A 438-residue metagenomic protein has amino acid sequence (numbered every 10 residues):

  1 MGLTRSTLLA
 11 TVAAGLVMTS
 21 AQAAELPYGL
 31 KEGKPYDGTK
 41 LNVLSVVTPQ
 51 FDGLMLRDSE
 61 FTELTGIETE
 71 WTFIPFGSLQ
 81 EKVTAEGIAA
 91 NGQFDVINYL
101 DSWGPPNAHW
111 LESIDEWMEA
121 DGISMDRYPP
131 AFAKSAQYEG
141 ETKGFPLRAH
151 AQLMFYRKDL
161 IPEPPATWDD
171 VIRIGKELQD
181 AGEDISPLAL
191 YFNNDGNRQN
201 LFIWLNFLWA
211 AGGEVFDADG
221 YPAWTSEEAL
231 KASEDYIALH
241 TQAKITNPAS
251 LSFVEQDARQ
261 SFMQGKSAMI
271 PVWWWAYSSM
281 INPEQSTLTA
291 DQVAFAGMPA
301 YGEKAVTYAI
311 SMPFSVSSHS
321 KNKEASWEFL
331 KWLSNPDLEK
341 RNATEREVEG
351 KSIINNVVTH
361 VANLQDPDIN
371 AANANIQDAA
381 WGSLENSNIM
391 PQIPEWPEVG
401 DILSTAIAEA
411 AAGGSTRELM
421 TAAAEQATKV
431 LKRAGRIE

Functional and structural regions predicted by a protein language model:
A24-P35, L100-A151, E163-I174, S186 (+5 more regions): Hinge/lid segment of periplasmic solute-binding proteins
L26-Y28, K34-K40, E68-T69, W381-E438: Conserved C-terminal helix/tail region of periplasmic/extracytoplasmic solute-binding proteins
Y28, K34-P35, W275-T289, G302-I402 (+1 more regions): C-terminal lobe and pocket-closing loops of periplasmic/extracytoplasmic Venus-flytrap solute-binding proteins
K31-G38, E116-Y128, L190-D195, A211-K231 (+5 more regions): Short, solvent-exposed loop/beta-turn-alpha elements that line the ligand-binding surface or hinge of extracytoplasmic
D37-T48, I67-T72, D95-V96, L188 (+1 more regions): Short, well-ordered beta-strand elements
E60-Y128, Q137, D159-A166, Q260-S261 (+2 more regions): Extracytoplasmic "Venus flytrap"/periplasmic binding protein-like
E141-L147, Q152, I172-K231, A258 (+1 more regions): Extracytoplasmic/periplasmic solute-binding protein
I174-G175, D219-L251, A294, M298: Glycine-centered hinge/linker elements that transmit conformational signals in sensory and ligand-binding systems
